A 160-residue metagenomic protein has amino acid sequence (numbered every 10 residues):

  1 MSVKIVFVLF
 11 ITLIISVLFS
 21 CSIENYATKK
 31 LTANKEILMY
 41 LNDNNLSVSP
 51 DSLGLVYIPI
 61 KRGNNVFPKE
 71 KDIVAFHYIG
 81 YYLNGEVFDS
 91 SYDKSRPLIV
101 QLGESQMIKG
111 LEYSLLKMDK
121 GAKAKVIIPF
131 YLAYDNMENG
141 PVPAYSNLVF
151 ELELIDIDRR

Functional and structural regions predicted by a protein language model:
S2-V6, F10, V17-R160: Cross-family detector of peptidyl-prolyl cis-trans isomerase
